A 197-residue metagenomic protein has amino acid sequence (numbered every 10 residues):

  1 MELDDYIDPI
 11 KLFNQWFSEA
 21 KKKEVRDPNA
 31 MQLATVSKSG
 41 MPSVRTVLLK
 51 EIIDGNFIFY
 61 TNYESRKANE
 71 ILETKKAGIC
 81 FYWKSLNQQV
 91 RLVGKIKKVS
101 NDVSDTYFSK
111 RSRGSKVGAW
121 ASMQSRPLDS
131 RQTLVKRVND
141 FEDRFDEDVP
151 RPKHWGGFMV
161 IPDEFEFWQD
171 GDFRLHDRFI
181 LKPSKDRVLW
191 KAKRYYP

Functional and structural regions predicted by a protein language model:
M1-P197: Binding-site signature for planar aromatic cofactors or substrates
